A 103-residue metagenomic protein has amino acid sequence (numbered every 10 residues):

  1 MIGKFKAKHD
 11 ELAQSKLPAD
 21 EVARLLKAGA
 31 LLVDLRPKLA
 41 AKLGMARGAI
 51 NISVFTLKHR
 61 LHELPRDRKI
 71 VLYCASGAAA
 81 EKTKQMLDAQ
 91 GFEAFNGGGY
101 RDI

Functional and structural regions predicted by a protein language model:
M1-L43: Flexible, polar/low-complexity N-terminal or interdomain linker segments that lie immediately upstream of folded
E21-V22, T56-R60: Short acidic active-site motifs
L26-L31, R47-G48, R68-I70: Short active-site oxyanion
A30, I50, H59-H62: Charged, acidic
L32, A49-N51, A94-N96: Conserved beta-strand scaffold positions in the cores of enzyme catalytic domains, especially in NTP/NDP-utilizing
R36, S53-F55, G98: Residues at the C-termini of beta-strands that transition into short coil/loop
G44-T56: A short alpha/beta connector and helix-capping loop motif
K58, L64-I103: Catalytic cysteine-centered active loop of the rhodanese-like fold, especially the PTP/DSP P-loop
